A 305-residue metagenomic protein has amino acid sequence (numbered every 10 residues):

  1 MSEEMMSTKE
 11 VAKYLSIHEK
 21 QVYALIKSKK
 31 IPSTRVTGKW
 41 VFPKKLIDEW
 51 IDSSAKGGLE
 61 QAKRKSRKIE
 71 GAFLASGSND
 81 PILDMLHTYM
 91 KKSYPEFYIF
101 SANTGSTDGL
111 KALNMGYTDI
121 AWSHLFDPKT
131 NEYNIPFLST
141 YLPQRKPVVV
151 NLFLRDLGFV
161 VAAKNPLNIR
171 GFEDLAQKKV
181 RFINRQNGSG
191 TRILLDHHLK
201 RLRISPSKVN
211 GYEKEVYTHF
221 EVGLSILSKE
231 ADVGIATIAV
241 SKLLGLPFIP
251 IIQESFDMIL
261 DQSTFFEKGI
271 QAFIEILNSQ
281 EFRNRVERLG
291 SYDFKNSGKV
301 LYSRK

Functional and structural regions predicted by a protein language model:
M1-D108, N114-Y117, Y141-P147, K200 (+1 more regions): N-terminal hydrophobic or amphipathic helices and topogenic motifs
E4, P143-Q144, V149-D156, K242-E275 (+2 more regions): Periplasmic-binding protein-like
K68-N79, E173-I193: Short loop->beta-strand "edge-of-pocket" segments that line small-molecule binding or catalytic clefts across diverse
Y98-T104, P206-T218: Short beta-strand-to-loop elements that line the ligand-binding cleft of bilobed periplasmic-binding protein-like
G109-D156: Short beta-strand-centered segments that line the small-molecule binding cleft or hinge of alpha/beta clamshell
H124-L138, G223-I252: A ligand-binding cleft/hinge motif common to bilobed small-molecule-binding domains
L152, V161-F182: Flexible hinge/capping segments at coil-to-helix
A163-R170, I204, S263-G269: Short helix-loop capping/hinge motifs at secondary-structure junctions, enriched in acidic/polar residues
